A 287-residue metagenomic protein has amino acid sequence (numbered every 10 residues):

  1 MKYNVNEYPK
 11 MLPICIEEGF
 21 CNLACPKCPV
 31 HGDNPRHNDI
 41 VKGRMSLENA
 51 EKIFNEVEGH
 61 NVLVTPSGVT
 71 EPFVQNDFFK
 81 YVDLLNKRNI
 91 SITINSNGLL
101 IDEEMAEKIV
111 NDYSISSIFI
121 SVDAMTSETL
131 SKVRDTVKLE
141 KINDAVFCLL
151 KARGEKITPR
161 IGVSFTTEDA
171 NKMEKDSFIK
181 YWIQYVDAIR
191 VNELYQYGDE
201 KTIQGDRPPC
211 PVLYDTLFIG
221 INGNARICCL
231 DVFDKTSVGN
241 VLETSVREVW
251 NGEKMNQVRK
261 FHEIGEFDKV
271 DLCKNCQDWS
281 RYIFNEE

Functional and structural regions predicted by a protein language model:
M1-S117, E128, K132-T136, E140 (+2 more regions): Conserved alpha-helical substructure of the radical SAM core
N6, D206-P211: Short loop/turn motifs at secondary-structure junctions and domain boundaries
M11, C15, G59-S67, N86-T93 (+3 more regions): Conserved C-terminal portion of the radical SAM core fold that forms the substrate/S-adenosylmethionine-binding
C15, G19-N22, Q204, F267-V270: Processing junctions and N-termini across compartments
C21, C25-C28, C210, C228-C229 (+1 more regions): Short cysteine clusters
V69-P72, L99-L100, F165-A170, T236: Short histidine/acidic/glycine/proline-rich micro-motifs that form metal- and phosphate-coordinating active-site loops
A145, K151-R160, K180-I203, N224 (+1 more regions): C-terminal accessory region of radical SAM enzymes
V212, G220-N222, I227: A cross-taxonomic marker for long C-terminal extensions/tails that follow the last structured domain
